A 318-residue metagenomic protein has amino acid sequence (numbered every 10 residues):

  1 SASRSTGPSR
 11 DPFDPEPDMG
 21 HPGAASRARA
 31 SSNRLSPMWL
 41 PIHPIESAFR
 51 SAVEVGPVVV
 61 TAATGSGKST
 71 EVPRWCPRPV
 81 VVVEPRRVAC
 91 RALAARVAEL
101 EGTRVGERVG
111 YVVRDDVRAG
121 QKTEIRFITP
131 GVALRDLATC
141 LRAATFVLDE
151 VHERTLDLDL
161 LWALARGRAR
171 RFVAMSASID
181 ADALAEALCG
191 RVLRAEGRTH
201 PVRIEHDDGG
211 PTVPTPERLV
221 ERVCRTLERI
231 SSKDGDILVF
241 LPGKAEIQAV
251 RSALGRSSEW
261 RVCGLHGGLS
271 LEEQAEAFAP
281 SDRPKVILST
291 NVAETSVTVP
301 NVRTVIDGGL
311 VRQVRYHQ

Functional and structural regions predicted by a protein language model:
S1-S5, S9-R10, S26-S32: Low-acidity, Ser/Thr- and Arg-rich intrinsically disordered low-complexity segments
N33-Q318: P-loop NTPase motor module signature
